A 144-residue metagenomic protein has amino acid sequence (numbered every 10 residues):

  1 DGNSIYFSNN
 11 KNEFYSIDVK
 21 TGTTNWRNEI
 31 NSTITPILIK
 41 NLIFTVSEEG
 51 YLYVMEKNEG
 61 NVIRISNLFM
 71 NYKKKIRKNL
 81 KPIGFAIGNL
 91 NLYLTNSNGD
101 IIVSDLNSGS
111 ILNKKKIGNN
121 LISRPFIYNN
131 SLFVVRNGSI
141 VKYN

Functional and structural regions predicted by a protein language model:
D1-G2, N9, K20-K40, R64-I87 (+1 more regions): Extracytoplasmic beta-rich repeat domains
G2, K11, E49, N98 (+1 more regions): Surface-exposed loop/turn positions within WD40 beta-propeller blades
S4-F7, I43-T45, Y53, N91-L94 (+1 more regions): Conserved beta-propeller blade signature
Y15, Y53, I102, V141-K142: WD40 beta-propeller blade core
D18-T21, E56-E59, D105-G109, N144: Short loop/turn segments that connect beta-strands within beta-propeller blades
L38-N58: Generic detector of contiguous secondary-structure segments
V46, Y53, N61, S66-N67 (+1 more regions): Loop/turn-rich, solvent-exposed surfaces of beta-rich toroidal or solenoidal domains
N96, V103-N144: Hydrophilic extracytoplasmic domains
